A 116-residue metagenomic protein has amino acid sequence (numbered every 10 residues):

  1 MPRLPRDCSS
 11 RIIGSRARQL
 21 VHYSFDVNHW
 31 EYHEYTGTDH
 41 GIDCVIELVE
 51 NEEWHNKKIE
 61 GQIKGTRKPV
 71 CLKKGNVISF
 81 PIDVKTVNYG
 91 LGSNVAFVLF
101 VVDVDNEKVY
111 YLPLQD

Functional and structural regions predicted by a protein language model:
M1-H40, I46-D116: Mixed-charge (Asp/Glu-Lys/Arg
